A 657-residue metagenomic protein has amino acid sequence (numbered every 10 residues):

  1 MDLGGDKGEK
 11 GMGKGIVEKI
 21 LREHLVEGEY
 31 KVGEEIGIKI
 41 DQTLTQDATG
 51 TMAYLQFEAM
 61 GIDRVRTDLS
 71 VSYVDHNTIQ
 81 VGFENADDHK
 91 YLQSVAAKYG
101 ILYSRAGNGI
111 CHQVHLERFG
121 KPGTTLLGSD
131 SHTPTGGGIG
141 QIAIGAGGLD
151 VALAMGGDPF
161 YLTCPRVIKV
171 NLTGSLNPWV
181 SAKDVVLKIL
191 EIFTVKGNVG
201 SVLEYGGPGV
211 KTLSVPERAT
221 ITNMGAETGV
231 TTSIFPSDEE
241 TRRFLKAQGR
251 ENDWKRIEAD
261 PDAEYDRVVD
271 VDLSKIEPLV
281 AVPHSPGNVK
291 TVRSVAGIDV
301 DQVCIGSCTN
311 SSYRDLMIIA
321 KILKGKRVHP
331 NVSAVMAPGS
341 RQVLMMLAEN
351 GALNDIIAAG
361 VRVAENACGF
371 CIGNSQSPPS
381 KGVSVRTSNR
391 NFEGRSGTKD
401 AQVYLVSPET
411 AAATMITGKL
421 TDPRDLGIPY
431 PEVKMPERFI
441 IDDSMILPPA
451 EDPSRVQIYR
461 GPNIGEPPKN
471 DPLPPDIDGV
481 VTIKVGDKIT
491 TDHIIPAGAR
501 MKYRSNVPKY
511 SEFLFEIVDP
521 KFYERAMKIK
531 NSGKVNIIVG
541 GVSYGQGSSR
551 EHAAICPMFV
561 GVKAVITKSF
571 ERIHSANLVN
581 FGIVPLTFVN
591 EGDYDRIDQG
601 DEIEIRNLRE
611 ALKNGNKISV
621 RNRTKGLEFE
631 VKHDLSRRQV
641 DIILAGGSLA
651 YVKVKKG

Functional and structural regions predicted by a protein language model:
L3-G4, G8-G657: Fe-S-dependent hydro-lyases/dehydratases of central metabolism
